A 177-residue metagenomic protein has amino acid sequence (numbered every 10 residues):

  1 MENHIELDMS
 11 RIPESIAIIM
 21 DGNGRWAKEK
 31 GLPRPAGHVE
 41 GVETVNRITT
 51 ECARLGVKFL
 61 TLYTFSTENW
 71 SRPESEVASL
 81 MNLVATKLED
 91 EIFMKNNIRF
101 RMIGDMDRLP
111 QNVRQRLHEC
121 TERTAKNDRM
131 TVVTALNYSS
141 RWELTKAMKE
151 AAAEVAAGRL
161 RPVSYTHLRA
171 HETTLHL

Functional and structural regions predicted by a protein language model:
M1-R169, L175: Flexible, compositionally biased loop and terminal segments
